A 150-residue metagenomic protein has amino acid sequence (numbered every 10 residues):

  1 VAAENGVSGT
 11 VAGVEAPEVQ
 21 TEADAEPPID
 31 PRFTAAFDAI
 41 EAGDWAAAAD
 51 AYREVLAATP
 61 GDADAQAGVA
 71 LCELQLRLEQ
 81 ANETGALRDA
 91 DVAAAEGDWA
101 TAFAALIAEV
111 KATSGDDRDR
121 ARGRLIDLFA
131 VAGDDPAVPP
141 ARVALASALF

Functional and structural regions predicted by a protein language model:
V1-P28, A49-A58, D62-Q66: Long, contiguous interaction/recruitment modules in multidomain scaffold/adaptor proteins
V14-P31, A70-A86: TPR-adjacent "capping" and linker segments in tetratricopeptide-repeat scaffold/adaptor proteins
P28, I40, D91-A95, T113: Hydrophobic/aromatic side-chain positions at a characteristic register within alpha-helices of tetratricopeptide repeats
I40, Y52-R53, A105-E109, R142: Inward-facing hydrophobic residues that define packing positions of alpha-helical scaffold repeats
A49, L56-A57, V110-K111, F129 (+1 more regions): A conserved position within tetratricopeptide repeats
P60, G97, S114-D116, P136: Short coil turns that delineate tetratricopeptide repeat
V69-R88, D127-F150: Alpha-helical linker/edge segments of TPR/alpha-solenoid repeat scaffolds and analogous pre-/post-domain helices
